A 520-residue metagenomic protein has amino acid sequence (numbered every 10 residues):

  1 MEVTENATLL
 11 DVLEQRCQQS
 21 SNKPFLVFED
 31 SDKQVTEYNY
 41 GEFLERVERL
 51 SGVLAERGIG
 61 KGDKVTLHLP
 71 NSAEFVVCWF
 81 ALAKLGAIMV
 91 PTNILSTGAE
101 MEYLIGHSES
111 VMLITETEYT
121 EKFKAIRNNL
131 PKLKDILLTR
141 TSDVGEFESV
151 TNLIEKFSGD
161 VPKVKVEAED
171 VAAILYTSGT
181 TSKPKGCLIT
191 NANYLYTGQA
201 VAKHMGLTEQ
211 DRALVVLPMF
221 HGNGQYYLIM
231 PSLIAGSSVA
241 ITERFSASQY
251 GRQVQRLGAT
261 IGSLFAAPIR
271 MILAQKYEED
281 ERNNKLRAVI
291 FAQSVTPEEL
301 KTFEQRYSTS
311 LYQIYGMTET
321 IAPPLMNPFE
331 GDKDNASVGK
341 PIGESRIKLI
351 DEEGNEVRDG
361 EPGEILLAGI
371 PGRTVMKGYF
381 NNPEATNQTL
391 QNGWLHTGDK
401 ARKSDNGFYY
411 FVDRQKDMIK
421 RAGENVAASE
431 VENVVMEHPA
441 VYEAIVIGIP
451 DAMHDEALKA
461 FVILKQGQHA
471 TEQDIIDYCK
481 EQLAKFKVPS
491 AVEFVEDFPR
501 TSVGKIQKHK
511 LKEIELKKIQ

Functional and structural regions predicted by a protein language model:
E5, E14, E56-R57, K84-N152 (+2 more regions): Structural core segment of the AMP-binding/adenylate-forming
N6, S21-P24, F157-Y176, S182-K183 (+1 more regions): Conserved pre-ATP/AMP-binding loop-to-beta segment of ANL
N22, L26-S72, V76-F80, T97-E102 (+2 more regions): Conserved AMP-binding/adenylate-forming core of the ANL superfamily
E37-G41, A172-Y196, P328: Conserved AMP-binding A3 loop
K64, P70-V90, I94-G98, G106-M112 (+4 more regions): A short helix-loop-beta submotif of the ANL/AMP-binding
S96, E102, L113-T115, E353 (+8 more regions): AMP-binding/adenylate-forming catalytic core of the ANL superfamily
L195-R212, F220-I261, M271, Q275 (+1 more regions): Conserved AMP-binding/adenylation subdomain of ANL enzymes
R256-L264, L273-K333, R346, E356: Gly/Ser/Thr-rich phosphate-binding loop
